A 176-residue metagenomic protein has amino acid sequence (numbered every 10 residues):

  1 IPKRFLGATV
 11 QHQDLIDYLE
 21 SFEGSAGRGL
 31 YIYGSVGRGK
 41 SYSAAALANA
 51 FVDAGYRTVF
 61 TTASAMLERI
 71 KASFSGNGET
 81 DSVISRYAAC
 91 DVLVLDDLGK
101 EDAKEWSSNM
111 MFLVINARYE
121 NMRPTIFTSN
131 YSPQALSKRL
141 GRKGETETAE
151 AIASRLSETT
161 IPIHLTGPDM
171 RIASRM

Functional and structural regions predicted by a protein language model:
G7-L30: Pre-Walker A (pre-P-loop) alpha-helix and adjacent loop at the N terminus of AAA/AAA+ ATPase modules, a conserved
I16-L19, V52-A89, D102-E105, N109: Short glycine-rich substrate-engagement loop in P-loop NTPases that contacts/grips substrate
G27-A45: Walker A/P-loop nucleotide-binding motif
S41-Y56: P-loop NTPase Walker A phosphate-binding motif
Y56-R57, A89-V92, N121-F127: Loop/turn-to-beta-strand initiation segments
M66-S73, L98-M176: Replace "adjacent to P-loop NTPase cores in ATP/GTP-dependent enzymes" with "adjacent to NTP-binding cores
